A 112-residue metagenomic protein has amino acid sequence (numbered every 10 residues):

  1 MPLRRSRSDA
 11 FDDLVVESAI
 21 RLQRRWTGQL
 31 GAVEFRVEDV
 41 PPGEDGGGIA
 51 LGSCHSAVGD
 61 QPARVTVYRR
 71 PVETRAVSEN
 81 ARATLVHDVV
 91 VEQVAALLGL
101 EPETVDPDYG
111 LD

Functional and structural regions predicted by a protein language model:
M1-S6: A short, surface-exposed helix-loop junction/capping segment
A10: Polyanion-binding surfaces on beta-sheet-dominated domains and ring/shell assemblies
D13-T66: Auxiliary, metal-adjacent structural segments of Zn-dependent hydrolase domains
L51-H87, L97-D112: Active-site scaffold of zinc-dependent metalloenzymes
V90: Active-site beta-strand/loop microenvironment that shapes enzyme catalytic pockets
